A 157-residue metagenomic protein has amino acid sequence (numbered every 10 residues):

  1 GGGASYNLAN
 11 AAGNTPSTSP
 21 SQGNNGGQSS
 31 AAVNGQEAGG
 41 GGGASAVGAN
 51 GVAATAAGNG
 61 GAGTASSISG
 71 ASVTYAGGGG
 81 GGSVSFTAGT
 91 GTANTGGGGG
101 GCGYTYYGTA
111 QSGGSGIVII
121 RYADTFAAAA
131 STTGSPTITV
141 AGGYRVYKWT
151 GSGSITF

Functional and structural regions predicted by a protein language model:
G1-F157: Low-complexity, glycine/proline-biased repetitive segments and flexible coils/loops
